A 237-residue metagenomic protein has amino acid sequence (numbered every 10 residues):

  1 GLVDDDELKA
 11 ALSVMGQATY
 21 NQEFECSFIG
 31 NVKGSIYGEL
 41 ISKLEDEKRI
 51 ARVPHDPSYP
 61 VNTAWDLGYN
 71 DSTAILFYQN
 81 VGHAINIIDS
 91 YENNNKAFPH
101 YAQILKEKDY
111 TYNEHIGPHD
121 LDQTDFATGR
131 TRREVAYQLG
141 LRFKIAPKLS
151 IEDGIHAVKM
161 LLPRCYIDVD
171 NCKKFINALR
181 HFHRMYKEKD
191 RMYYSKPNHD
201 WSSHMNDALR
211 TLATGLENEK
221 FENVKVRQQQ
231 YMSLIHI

Functional and structural regions predicted by a protein language model:
G1-A64: ATPase catalytic-site recognition across NTP-hydrolyzing enzymes
F24, D66, I75, L179 (+1 more regions): Short, conserved catalytic/metal-binding motifs centered on acidic residues
D56-N80: Gly/Thr-rich phosphate-binding beta-strand-loop-beta motif of the actin/hexokinase/Hsp70
G68, Y91, L209: Anionic group-transfer/hydrolysis microenvironments
L76-D200, E219-V226, Q230-S233: Mg2+-dependent endonuclease catalytic cores in nucleic-acid-processing enzymes, primarily RNase H-like
G154-V158, N206-A213: Glycine-rich phosphate-binding/hydrolytic loop that grips phosphoryl groups
L212-K220: Short, hydrophobic alpha-helical segments
I235-I237: Conserved small/polar residues in nucleotide/adenosyl-binding loops
